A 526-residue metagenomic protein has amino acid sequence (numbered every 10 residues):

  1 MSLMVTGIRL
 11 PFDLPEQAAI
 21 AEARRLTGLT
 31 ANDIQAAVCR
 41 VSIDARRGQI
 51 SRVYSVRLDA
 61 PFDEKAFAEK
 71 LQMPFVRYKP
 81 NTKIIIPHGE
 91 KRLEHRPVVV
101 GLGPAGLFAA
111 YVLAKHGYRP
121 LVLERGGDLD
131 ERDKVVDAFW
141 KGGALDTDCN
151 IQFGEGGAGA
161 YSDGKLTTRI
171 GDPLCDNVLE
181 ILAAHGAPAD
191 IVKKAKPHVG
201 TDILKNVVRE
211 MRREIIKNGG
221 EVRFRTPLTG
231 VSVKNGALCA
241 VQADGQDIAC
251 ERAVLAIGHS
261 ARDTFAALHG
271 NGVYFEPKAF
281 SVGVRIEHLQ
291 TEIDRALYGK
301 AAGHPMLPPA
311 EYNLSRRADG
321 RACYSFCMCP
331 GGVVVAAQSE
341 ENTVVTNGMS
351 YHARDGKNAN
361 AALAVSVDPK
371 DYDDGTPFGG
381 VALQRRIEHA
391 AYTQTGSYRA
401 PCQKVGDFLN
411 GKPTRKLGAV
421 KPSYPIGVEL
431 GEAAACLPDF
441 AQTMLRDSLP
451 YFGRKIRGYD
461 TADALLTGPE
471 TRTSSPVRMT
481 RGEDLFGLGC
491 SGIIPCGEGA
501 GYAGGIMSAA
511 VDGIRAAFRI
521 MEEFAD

Functional and structural regions predicted by a protein language model:
M1-R52, V56-H185, A189-D526: Residues forming the flavin
